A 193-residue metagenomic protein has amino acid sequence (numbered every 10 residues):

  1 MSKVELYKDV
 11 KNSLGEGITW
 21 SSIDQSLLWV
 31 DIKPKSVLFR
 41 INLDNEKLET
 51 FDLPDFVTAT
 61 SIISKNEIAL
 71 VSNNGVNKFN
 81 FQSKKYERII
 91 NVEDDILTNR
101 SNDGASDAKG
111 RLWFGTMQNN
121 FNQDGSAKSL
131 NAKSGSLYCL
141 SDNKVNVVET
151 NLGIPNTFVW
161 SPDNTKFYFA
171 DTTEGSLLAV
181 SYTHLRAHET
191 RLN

Functional and structural regions predicted by a protein language model:
V4-K8, E46-F51, E87-E93, K144-E149: A short beta-strand motif characteristic of beta-propeller blades
V10-D24, P54-A69, D95-R111, Q118 (+1 more regions): Beta-rich, blade/repeat-based domains predominating in secreted/periplasmic proteins but also intracellular
W29-V30, L70, F114, F169: Residue position within the beta-strands of beta-propeller blades
I32-K33, N73, M117, T172: Short loop/turn segments immediately following the C-termini of beta-strands
V37-F39, G75, S136-Y138, S176-L178: A short loop-to-beta-strand structural motif that recurs across blades of beta-propeller domains
N42-N45, F81-K84, L140-N143: Short loop/turn segments that connect beta-strands within beta-propeller blades
F114-N131: Short, conserved, GDST-rich strand-edge loop motifs in beta-rich repeat architectures
T183-L192: Conserved small/polar residues in nucleotide/adenosyl-binding loops
